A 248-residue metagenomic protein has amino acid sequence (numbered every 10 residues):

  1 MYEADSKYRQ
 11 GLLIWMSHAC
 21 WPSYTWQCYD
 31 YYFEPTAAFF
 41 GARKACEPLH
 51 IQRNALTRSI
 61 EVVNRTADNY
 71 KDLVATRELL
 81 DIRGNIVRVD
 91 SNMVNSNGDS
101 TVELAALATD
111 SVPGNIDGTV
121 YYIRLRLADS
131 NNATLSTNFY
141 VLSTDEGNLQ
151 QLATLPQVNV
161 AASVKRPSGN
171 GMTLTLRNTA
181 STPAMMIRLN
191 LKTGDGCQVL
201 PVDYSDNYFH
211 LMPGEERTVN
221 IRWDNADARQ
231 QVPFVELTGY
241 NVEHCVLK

Functional and structural regions predicted by a protein language model:
M1-D206, M212-I221, Q230, F234: Carbohydrate-binding surfaces of carbohydrate-active enzymes
W223-N225: Short beta-strand-to-loop capping motifs
Y240: Conserved recognition-core residues within compact binding domains
H244-V246: Eukaryote-biased activation of long, low-complexity terminal tails and linkers
